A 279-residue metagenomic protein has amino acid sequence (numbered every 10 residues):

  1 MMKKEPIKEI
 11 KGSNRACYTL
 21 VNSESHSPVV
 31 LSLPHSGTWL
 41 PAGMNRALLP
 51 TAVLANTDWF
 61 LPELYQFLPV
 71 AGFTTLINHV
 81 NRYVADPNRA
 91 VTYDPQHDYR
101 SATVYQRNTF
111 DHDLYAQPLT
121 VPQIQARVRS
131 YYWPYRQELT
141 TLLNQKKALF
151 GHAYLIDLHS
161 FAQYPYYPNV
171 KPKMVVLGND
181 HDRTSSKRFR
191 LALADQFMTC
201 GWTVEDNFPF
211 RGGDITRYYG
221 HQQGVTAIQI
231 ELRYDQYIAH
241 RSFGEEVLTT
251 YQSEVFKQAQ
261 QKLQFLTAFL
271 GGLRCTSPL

Functional and structural regions predicted by a protein language model:
M2-L155, S160-L279: N-terminal catalytic or cofactor-binding beta/alpha core of small enzyme domains
